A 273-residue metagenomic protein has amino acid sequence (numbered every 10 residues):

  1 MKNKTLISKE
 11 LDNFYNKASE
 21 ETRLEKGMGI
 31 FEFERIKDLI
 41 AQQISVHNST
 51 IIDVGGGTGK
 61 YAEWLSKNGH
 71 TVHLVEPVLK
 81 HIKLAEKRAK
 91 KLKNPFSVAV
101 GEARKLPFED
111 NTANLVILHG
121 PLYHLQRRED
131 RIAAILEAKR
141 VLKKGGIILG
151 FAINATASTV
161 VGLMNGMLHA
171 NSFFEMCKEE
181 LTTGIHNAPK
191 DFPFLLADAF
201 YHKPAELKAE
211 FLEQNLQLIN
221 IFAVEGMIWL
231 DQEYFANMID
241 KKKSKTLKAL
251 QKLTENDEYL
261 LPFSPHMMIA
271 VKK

Functional and structural regions predicted by a protein language model:
M1-H47, K60, W64: Conserved class I S-adenosyl-L-methionine
N48-G55: Conserved class I S-adenosyl-L-methionine
I52, K60-K105: Class I SAM-dependent methyltransferase SAM/SAH-binding core
R104-V116: A short acidic, Gly/Pro-enriched loop at the edge of an enzyme's catalytic core that lines a small-molecule cofactor
L125, D191-E206: Acceptor-substrate binding/catalytic loop of class I
I132-K144: A short glycine-rich, Lys/Arg-flanked "PGG" loop and its adjoining helix->strand segment in the class I
I147-E180: Conserved class I S-adenosyl-L-methionine
Q214-K273: C-terminal lobe and adjacent flexible extensions of AdoMet/dcAdoMet transferase-like proteins
